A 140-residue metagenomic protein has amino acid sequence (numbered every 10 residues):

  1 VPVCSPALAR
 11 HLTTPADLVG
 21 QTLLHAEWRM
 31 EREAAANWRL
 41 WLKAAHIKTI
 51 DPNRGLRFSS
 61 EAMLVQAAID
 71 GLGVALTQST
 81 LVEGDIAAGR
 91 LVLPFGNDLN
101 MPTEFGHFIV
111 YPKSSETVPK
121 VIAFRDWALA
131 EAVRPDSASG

Functional and structural regions predicted by a protein language model:
V1-L72, T77-P102, H107, A130-G140: C-terminal regulatory
S5, P112-K113: Residue-level recognition of the GNAT/N-acetyltransferase active site
E116-A130: Short amphipathic alpha-helical coupling segments at ligand-binding clamshell hinges and other catalytic/signaling
